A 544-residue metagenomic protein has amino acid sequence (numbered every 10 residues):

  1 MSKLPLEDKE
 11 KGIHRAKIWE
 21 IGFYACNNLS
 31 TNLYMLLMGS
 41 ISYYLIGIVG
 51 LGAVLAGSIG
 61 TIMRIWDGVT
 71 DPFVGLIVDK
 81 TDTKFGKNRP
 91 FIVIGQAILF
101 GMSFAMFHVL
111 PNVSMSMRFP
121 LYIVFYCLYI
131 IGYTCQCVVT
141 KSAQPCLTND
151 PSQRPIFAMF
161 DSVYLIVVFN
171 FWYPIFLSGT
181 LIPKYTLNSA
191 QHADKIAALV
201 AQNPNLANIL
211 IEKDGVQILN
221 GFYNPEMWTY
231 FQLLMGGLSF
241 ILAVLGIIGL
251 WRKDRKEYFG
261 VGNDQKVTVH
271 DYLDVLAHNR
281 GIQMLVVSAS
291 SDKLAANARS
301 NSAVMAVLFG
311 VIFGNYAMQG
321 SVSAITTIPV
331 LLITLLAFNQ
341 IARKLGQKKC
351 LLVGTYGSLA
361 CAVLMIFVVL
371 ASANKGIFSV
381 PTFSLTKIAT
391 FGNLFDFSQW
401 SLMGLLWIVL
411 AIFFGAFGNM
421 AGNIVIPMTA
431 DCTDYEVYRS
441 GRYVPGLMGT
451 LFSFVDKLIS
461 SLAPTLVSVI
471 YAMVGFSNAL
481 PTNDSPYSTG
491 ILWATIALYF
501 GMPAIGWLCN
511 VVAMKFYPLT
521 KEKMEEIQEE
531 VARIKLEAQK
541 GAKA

Functional and structural regions predicted by a protein language model:
S2-A544: Membrane-embedded alpha-helical bundles of multi-pass transporters/translocases, especially carrier/permease families
